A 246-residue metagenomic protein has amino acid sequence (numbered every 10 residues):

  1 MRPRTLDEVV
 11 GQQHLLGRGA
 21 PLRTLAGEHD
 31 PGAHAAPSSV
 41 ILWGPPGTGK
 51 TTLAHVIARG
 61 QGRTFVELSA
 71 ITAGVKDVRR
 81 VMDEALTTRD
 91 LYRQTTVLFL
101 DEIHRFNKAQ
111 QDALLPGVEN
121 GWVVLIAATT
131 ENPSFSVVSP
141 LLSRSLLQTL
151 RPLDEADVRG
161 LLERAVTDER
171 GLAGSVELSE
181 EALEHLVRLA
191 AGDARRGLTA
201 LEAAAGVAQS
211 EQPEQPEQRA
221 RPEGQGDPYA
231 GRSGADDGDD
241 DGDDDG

Functional and structural regions predicted by a protein language model:
G17-R18, T64-V97: Short glycine-rich substrate-engagement loop in P-loop NTPases that contacts/grips substrate
L25-L68, D83-L86, L115-N120: Walker A/P-loop
L68, F99, V124-A128: Structural recognition of the conserved hydrophobic beta-strand(s) that form the central parallel beta-sheet of P-loop
S69, L146-R159: Conserved AAA+ ATPase "SRH/arginine-finger" region at the nucleotide-binding site
L115-P116, N132-L146, E163: Short regulatory helix/loop adjacent to the ATP-binding pocket of P-loop NTPases
L161-L183: Helix-loop-helix "sensor" segment of P-loop NTPases
E184-L189, R195-S210: C-terminal helical "lid" of AAA+/P-loop NTPase domains
A208-G246: Conserved C-terminal helix/linker of AAA+ ATPases
